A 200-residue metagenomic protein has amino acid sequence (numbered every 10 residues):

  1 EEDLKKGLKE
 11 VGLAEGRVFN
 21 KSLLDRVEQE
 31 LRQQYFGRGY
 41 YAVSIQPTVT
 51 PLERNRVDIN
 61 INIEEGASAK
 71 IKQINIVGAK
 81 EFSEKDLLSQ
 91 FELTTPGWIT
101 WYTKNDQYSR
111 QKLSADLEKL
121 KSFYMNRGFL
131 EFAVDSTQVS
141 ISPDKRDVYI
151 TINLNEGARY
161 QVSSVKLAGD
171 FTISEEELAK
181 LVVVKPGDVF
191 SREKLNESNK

Functional and structural regions predicted by a protein language model:
E1-K200: Interaction-mediating elements
